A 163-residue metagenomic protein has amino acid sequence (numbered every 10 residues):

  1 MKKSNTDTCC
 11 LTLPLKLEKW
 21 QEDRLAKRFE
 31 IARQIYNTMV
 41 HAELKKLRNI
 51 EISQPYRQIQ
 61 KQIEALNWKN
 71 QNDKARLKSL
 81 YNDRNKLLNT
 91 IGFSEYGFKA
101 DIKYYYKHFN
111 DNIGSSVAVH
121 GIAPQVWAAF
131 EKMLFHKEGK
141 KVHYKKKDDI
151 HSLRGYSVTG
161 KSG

Functional and structural regions predicted by a protein language model:
M1-G163: Nucleic-acid substrate recognition interfaces
